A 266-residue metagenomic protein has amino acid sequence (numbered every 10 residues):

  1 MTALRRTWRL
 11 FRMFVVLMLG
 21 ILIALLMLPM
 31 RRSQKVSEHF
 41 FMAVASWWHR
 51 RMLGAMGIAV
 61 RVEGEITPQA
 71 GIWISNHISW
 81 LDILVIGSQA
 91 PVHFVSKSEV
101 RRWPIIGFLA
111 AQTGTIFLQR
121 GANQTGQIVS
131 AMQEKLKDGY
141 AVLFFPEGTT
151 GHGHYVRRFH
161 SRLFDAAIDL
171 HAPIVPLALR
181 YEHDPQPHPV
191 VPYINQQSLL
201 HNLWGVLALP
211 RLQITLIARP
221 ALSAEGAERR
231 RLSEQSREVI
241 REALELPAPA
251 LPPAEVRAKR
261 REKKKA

Functional and structural regions predicted by a protein language model:
M1-R61, F108-Q112, L209: A transmembrane-helix-recognition feature enriched in membrane-embedded lipid enzymes and envelope glyco-/phospholipid
T7, R12, A45-S98, A110: Conserved H-X4-D acyltransferase segment
A70-I72, G139-F145, P173: Residue-level preference for the first positions of well-ordered beta-strands
I78-L136, Y140: Membrane-embedded segments
K97, L118, F145, L177-L179: Generic beta-sheet signal
I105-F108, H154-Q235, P249-K263: A cross-family acyltransferase "interaction/gating" segment
F117-R120, R219-E225, R237-E242: Polar-ligand-bearing catalytic/cofactor-coordination segments of membrane-embedded or membrane-tethered inner-membrane
K135-F164: Catalytic-site beta-strand/loop segments enriched in glycine and acidic/polar residues
